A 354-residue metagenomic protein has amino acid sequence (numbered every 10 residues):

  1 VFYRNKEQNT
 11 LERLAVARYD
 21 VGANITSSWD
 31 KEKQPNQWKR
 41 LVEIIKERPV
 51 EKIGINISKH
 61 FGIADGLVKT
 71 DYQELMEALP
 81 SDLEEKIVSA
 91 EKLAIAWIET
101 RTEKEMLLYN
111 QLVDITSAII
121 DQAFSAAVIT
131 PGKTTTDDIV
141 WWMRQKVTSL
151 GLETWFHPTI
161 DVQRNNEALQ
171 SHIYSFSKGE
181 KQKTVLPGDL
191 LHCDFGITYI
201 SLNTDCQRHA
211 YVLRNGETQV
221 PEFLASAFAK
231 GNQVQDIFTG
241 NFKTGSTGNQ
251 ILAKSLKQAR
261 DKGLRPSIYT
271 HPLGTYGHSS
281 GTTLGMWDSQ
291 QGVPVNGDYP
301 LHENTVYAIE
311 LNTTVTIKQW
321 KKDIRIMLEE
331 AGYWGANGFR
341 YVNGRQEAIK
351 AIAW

Functional and structural regions predicted by a protein language model:
V1-W354: Active-site neighborhoods and metal-handling regions in enzymes and metal-associated proteins
